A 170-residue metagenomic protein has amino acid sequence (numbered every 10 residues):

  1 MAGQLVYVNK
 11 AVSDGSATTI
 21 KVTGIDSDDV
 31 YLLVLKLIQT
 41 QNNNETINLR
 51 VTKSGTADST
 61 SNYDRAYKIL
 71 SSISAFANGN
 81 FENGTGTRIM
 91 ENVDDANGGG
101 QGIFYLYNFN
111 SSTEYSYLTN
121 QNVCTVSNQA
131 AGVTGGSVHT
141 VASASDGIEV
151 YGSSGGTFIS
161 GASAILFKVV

Functional and structural regions predicted by a protein language model:
A2-V170: Surface-exposed molecular-recognition determinants
